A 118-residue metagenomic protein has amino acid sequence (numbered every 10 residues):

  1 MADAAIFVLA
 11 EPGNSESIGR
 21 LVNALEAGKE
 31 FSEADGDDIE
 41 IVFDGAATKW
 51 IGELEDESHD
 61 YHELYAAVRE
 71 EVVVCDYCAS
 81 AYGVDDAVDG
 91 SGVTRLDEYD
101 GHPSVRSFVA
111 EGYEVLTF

Functional and structural regions predicted by a protein language model:
M1-D3: A short, charged/proline- and glycine-enriched loop that marks the coil->beta-strand transition at the N-terminal
A5-V22, T48-G52: Short, glycine-rich nucleotide/cofactor-binding loops
I18-A34: Histidine-anchored nucleotide/phosphate-binding helix
D38-G45, V72-C78: Short internal beta-strands
I41, A47-E57: N-terminal beta-loop-helix "entrance" segment that forms/cooperates in small-molecule cofactor or anionic ligand
D56-D86: A glycine-rich helix N-cap at a beta->alpha junction
E71, Y82, D86, S91-T94 (+1 more regions): A short aromatic-anchored loop/beta-hairpin motif
S104, A110-F118: C-terminal binding/interaction regions
